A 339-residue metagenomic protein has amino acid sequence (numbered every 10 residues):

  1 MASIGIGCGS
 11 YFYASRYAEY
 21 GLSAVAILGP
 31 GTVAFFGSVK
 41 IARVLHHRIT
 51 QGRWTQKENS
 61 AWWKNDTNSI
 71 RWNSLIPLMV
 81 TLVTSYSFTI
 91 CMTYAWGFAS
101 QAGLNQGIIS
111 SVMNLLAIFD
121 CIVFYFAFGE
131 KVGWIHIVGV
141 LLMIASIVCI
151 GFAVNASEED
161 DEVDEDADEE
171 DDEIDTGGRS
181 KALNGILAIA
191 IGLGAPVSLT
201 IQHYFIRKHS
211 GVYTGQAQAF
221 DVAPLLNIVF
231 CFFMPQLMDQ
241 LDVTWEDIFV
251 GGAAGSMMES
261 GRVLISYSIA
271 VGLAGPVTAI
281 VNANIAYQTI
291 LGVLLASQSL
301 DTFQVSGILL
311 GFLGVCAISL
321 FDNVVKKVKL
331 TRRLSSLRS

Functional and structural regions predicted by a protein language model:
M1-A26, G37-V39, E159-V212, L330-S339: Glycine-/small-residue-enriched transmembrane alpha-helix faces in small-molecule transporters and effluxers
M1-S3, T50-M92, I186-A195, Q240-S260 (+1 more regions): Loop-to-transmembrane-helix transition segments
S3, E19-R48, I76-V80, L142 (+2 more regions): Hydrophobic alpha-helical transmembrane segments of multi-pass integral membrane proteins, especially transporters
G5, G9, L82, Y86 (+6 more regions): Hydrophobic/small/kink-forming positions within alpha-helical transmembrane segments of polytopic membrane proteins
G7-G21, S87-L104, V112, F126 (+3 more regions): Juxtamembrane C-cap of transmembrane helices in multi-pass membrane transport proteins
A26-L28, A102-I118, H209-L225, E259-L294: Helix-helix packing/entry segments at the starts of transmembrane helices
I41, L116-V138, A286-S306: C-terminal transmembrane-helix exit sites in multi-pass transporters
I135-N155, E165, E169-G177, F303-D322: Hydrophobic transmembrane alpha-helices of multi-pass small-molecule transport proteins
